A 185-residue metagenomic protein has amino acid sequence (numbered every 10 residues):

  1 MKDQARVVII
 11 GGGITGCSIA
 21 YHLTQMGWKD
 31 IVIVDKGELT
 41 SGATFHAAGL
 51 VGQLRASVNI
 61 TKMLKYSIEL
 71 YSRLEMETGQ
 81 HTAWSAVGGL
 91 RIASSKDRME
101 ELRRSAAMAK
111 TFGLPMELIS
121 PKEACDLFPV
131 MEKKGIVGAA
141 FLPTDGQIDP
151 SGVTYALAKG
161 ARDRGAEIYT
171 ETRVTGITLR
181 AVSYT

Functional and structural regions predicted by a protein language model:
K2-G13, V32: Beta1/beta-strand and adjacent pyrophosphate-binding region of the FAD-binding site in flavoprotein oxidoreductases
G16: N-terminal Rossmann-fold NAD(P) dinucleotide-binding loop
Y21, Q25, Y155, K159 (+1 more regions): Short, well-ordered alpha-helices that flank and scaffold nucleotide-derived cofactor binding pockets
T24-A43: Glycine-rich FAD pyrophosphate-binding loop
G49-L127: Dinucleotide-binding Rossmann-like beta1-alpha1 core, especially the glycine-rich loop that anchors the ADP
K62, S94-R98, F141-K159, Y169: Short beta-strand to alpha-helix junction loop
T170-A181: A conserved short coil-to-beta-strand element within the FAD-binding core of flavoproteins
Y184-T185: Conserved small/polar residues in nucleotide/adenosyl-binding loops
